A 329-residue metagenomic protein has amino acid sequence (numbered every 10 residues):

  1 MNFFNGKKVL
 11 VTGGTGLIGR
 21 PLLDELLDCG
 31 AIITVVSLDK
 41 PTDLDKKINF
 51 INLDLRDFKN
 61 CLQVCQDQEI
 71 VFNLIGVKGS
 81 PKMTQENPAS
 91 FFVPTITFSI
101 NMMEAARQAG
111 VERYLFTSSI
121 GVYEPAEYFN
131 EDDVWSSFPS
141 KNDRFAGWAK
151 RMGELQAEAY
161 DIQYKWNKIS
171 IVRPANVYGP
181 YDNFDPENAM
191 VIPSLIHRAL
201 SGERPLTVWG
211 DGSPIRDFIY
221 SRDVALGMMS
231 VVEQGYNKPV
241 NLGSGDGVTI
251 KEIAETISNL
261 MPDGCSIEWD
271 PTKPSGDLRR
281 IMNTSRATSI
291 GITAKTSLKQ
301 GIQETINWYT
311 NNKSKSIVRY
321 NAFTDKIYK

Functional and structural regions predicted by a protein language model:
K8-D28: N-terminal Rossmann NAD(P)H-binding glycine-rich loop of SDR-like oxidoreductase domains
L17, E25, D39, S201-K329: C-terminal substrate-binding subdomain of Rossmann-fold SDR/epimerase-dehydratase oxidoreductases
K47-D57: Rossmann-fold cofactor-recognition segment
L55-P94, A105-Q108: NAD(P)H-binding glycine-rich loop region in Rossmannoid oxidoreductase-like domains and their noncatalytic homologs
F91-S99, L115-S118, A149-K150: Short alpha-helix in the Rossmann-fold core of NAD(P)-dependent oxidoreductases
I100-D143, S170: Conserved Rossmann-fold NAD(P)-dependent oxidoreductase catalytic core, especially the SDR/UDP-sugar
V122-E124, F145, R173-M190, I215: Flexible, glycine-rich beta-alpha linker
K141-S170, H197-G202: Active-site Tyr-X1-5-Lys
